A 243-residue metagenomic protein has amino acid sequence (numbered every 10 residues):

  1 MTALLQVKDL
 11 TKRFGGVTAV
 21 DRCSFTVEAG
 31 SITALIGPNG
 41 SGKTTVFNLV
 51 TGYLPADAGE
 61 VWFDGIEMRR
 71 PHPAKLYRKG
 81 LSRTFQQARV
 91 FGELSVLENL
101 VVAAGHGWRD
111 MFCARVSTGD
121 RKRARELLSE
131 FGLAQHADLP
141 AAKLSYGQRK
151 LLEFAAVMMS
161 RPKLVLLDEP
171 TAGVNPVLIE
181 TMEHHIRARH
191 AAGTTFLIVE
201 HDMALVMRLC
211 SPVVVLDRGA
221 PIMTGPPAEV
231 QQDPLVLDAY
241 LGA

Functional and structural regions predicted by a protein language model:
T2-A243: Glycine-rich phosphate-binding loops of nucleotide-dependent enzymes
